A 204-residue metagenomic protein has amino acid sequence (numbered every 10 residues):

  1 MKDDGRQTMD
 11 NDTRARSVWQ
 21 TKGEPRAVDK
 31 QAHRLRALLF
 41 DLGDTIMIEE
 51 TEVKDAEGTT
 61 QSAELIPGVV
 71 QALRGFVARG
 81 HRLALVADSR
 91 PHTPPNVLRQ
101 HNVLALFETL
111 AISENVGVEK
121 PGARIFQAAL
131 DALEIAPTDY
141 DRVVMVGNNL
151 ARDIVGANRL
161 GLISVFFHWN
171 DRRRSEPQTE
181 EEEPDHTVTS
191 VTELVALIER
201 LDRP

Functional and structural regions predicted by a protein language model:
K2-R6, D10-E52, Q61-P204: Asp-based, Mg2+/Mn2+-dependent phosphohydrolase catalytic module
A56-E57: Glycine-rich, proline-tolerant flexible connector loops at the mouths of alpha/beta enzymes
